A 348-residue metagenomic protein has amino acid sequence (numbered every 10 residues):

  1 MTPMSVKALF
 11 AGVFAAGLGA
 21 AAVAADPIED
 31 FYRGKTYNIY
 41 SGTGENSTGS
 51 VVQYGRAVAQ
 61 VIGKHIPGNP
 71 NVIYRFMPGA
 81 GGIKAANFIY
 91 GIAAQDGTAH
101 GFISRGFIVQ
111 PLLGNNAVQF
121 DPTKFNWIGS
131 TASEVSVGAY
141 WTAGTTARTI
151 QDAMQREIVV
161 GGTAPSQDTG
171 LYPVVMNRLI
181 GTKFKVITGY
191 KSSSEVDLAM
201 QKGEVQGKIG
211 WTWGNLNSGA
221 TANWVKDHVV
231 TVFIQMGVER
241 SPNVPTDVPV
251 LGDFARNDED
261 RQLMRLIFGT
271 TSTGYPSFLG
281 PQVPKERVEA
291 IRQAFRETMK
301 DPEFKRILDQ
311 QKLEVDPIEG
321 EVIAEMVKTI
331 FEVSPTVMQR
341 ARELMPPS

Functional and structural regions predicted by a protein language model:
M1-G12: Bacterial N-terminal signal peptides that target proteins for export
A20-A25: Sec/Tat signal peptide C-region and signal peptidase I cleavage site
P27, G34-N38, V61-V72, F88-A99 (+3 more regions): Hinge/capping helix and adjacent helix->loop/strand transition within the periplasmic-binding protein
F31-K35, K226-H228, F233, R256 (+1 more regions): An extracytoplasmic/periplasmic, membrane-proximal ligand-sensing/linker region
Y37-G55, G79-G81, G161-D168: Extracytoplasmic "Venus flytrap"
M77-A85, I187-K202, W213-N217, E321: Short helix-initiation/N-cap motifs at beta->coil->alpha
R105-A117, G170, V174-L179, K202 (+1 more regions): A ligand-binding cleft/hinge motif common to bilobed small-molecule-binding domains
T123-T131, K183-G189, A220-T270, E319 (+1 more regions): Short beta-strand->loop
